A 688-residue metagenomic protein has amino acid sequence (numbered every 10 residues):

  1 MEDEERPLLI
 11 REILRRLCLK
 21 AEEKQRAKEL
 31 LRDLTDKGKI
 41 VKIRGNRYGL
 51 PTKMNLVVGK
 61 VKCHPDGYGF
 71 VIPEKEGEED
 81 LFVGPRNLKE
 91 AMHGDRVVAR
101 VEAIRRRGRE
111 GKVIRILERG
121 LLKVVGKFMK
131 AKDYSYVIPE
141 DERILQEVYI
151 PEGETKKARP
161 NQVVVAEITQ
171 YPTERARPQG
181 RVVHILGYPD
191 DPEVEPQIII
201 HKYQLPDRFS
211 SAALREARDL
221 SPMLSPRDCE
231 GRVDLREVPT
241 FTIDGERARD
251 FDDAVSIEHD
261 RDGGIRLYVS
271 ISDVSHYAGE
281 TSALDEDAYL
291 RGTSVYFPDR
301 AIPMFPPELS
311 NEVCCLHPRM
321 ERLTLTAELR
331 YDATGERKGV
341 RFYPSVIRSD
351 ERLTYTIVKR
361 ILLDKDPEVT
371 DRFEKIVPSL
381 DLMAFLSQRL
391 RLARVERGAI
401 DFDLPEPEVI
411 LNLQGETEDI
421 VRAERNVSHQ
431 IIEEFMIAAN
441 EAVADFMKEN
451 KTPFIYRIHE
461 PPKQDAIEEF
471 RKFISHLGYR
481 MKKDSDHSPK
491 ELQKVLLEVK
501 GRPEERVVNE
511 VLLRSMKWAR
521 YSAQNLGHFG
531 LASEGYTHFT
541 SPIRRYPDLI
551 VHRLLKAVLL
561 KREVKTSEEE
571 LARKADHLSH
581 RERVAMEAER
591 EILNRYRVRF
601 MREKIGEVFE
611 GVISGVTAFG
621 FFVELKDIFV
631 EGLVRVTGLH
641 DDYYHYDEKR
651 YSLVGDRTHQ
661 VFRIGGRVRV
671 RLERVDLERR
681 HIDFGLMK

Functional and structural regions predicted by a protein language model:
M1-Y268, S275-T324, R352, K359 (+3 more regions): Charge-lined substrate channels and their catalytic hotspots, especially those that engage the 3′ end of RNA
P160, V165, Y171-P172, I198-L205 (+4 more regions): Electropositive polyanion-binding surfaces
